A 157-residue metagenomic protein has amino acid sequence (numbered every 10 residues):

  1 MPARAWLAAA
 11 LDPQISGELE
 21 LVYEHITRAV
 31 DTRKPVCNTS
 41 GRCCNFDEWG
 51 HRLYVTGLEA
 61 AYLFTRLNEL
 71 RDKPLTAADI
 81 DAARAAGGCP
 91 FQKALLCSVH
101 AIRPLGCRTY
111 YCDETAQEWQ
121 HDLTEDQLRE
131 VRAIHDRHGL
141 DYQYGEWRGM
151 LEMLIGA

Functional and structural regions predicted by a protein language model:
M1-C43, D47-A157: Short loop/turn segments that flank or connect secondary-structure elements
